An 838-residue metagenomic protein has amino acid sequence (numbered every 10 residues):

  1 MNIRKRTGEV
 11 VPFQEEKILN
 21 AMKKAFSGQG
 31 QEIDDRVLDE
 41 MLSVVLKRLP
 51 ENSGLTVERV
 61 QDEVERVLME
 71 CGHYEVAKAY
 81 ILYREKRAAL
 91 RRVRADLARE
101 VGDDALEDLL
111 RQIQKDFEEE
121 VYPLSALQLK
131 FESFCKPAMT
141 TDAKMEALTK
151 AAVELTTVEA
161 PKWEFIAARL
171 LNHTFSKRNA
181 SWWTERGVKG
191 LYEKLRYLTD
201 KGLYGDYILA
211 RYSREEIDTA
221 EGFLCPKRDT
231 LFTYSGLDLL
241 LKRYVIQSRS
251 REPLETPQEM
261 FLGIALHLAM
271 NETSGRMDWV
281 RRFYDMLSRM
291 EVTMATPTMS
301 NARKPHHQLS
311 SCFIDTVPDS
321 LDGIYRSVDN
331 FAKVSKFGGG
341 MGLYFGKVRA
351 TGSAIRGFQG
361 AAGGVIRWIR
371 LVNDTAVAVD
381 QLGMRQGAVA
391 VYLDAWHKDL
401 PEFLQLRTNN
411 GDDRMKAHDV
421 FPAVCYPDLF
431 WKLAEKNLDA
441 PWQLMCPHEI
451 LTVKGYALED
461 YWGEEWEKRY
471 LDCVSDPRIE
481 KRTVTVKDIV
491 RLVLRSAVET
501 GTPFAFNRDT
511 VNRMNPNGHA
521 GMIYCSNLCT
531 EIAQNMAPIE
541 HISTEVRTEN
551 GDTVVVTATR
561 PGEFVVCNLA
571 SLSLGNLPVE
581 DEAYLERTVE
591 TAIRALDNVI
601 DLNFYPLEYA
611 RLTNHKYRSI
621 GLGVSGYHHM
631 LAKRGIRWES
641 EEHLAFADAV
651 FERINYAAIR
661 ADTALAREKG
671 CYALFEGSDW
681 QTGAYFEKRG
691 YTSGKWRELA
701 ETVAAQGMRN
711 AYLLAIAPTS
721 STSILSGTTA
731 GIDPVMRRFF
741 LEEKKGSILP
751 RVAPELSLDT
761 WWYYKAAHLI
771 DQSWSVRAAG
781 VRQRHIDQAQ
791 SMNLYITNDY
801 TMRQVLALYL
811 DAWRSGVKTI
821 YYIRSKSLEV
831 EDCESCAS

Functional and structural regions predicted by a protein language model:
E9, E32-L262, D278-Y284: Core nucleic-acid recognition elements
R66-M69, M139, E154, F232-R243 (+4 more regions): Core structural elements
A79-V93, W163-L195, Y426, N512-P538 (+5 more regions): Terminal amphipathic helices with adjacent charged low-complexity linkers/tails
D142, A147, R178-W183, D229-V377: Long, structured ligand/cofactor-binding scaffold of large enzymes
T174-K227, S310-S571, P578-V579, Y605-Y609 (+2 more regions): Active-site cavity-forming subdomains of large catalytic enzyme subunits
S213-E221, C225, D229-D238, T530-Q534 (+6 more regions): Catalytic alpha/beta core of large soluble enzyme barrels
E252-D322, R469-S496, T500-A505, F651-E701: Gly/Pro-rich turn-and-neighbor structural signature
M286, V328, T588-R611, S619 (+2 more regions): Internal maturation/activation junctions in enzymes
